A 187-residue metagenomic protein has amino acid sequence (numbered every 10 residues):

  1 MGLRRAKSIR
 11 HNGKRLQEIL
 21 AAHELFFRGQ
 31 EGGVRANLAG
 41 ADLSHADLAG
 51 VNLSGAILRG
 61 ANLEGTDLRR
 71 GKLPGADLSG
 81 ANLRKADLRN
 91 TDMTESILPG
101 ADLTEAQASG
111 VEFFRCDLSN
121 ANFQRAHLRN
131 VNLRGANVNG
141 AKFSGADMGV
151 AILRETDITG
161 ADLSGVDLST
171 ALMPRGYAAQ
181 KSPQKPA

Functional and structural regions predicted by a protein language model:
R4-E18, E24-A187: Tandem repeat scaffolds
